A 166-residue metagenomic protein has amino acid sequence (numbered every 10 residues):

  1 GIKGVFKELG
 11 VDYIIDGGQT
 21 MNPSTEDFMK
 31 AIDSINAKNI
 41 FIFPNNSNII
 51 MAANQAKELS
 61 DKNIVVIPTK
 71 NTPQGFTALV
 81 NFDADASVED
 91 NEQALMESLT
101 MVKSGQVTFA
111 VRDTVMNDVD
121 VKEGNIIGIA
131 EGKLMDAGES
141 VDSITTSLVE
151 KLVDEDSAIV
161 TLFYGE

Functional and structural regions predicted by a protein language model:
G1-E166: N-terminal loops that bind phosphate or other acidic moieties and the adjacent beta-alpha structural core
